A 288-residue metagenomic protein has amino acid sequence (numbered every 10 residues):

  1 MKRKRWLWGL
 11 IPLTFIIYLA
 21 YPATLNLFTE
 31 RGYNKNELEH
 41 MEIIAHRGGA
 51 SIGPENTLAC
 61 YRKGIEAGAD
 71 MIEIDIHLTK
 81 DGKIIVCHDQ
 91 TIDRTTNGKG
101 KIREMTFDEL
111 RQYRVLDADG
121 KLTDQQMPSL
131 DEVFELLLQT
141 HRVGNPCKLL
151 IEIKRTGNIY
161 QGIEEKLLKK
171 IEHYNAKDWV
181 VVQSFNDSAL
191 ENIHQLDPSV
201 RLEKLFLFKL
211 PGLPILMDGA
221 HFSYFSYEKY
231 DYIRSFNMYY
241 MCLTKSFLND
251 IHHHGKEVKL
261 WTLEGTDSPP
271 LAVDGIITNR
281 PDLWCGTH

Functional and structural regions predicted by a protein language model:
K2-H288: Phosphate-group recognition and catalysis centered on beta-loop-alpha active-site segments
